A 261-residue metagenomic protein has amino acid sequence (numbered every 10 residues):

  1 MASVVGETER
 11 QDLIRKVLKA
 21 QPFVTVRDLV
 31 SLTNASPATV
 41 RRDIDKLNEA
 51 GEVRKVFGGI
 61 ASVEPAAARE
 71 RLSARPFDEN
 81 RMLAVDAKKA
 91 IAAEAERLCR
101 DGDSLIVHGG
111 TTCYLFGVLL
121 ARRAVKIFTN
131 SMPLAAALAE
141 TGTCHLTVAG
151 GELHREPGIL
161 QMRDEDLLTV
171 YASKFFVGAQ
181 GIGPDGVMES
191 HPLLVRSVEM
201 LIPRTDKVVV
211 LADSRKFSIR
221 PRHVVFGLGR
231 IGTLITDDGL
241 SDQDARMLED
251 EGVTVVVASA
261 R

Functional and structural regions predicted by a protein language model:
A2-A38, R42-L105, G117, R122 (+1 more regions): HTH-adjacent hinge/linker in prokaryotic transcriptional regulators
A2-G6, D12-K16, F23-D28, N34 (+3 more regions): Conserved phosphate- and dinucleotide-binding cores of soluble alpha/beta proteins, encompassing both enzyme active
S104-L105, K126-I127, K174: A residue-level structural signature of the nucleotidyltransferase/glycosyltransferase Rossmann-like core
G109-T111: Glycine-rich N-terminal segment of FAD-binding domains in flavoprotein oxidoreductases, spanning the beta-loop-helix
Y114: Glycine-rich SAM-binding Motif I of class I
V118-A121, I127-A135: Catalytic core of membrane glycerolipid acyltransferases/transacylases, capturing the structured, soluble-facing
